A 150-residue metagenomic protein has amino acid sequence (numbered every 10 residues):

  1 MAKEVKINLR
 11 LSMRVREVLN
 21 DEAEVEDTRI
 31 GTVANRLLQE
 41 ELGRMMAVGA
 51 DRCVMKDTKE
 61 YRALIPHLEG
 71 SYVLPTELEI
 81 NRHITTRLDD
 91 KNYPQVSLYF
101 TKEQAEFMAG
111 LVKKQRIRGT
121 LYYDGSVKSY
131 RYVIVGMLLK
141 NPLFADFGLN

Functional and structural regions predicted by a protein language model:
M1-E40, R44: Helix-turn-helix-like N-terminal two-helix hairpins of bacterial/phage DNA-binding regulators
K3-N20, D51, M55-A63, P94-V112: Short amphipathic alpha-helix starts
V18, R36-L37, E41, H67 (+5 more regions): Charge-rich, solvent-exposed alpha-helical interaction surfaces
A23, V112, L139: Short, locally clustered residues in the helix-turn-helix/winged-helix DNA-binding domain
E26-C53, R118-N150: Short, basic amphipathic alpha-helical segments that act as recognition/interaction helices in nucleic-acid-binding
G43-Q95, P142-N150: Short, positively charged interaction helices/loops
E60-Y61, T76-N81, K102-A105, A109 (+2 more regions): Short amphipathic alpha-helical segments that mediate assembly, nucleic-acid/protein binding, or membrane association
H83-T86, K114, G119-L121: Assembly/interface hotspot detector across virion components, adhesins/toxins, and nucleic-acid enzymes
